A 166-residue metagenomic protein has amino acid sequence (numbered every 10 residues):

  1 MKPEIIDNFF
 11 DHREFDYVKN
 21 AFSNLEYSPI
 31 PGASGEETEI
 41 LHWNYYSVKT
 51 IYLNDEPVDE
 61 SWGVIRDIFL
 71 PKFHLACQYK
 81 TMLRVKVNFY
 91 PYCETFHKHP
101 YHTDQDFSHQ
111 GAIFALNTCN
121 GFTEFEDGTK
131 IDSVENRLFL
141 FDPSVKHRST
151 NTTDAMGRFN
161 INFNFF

Functional and structural regions predicted by a protein language model:
M1, E124, F163-F166: Double-stranded beta-helix
M1-K80: Non-heme Fe(II)/2-oxoglutarate
F89-P91, L116, F165: Short beta-strand segments enriched in hydrophobic/aromatic residues within well-folded beta-rich domains
Y92, I131-R148: Conserved metal-binding segment of the jelly-roll/cupin
T95-P100, F107-H109, A115-V134: A short beta-strand-loop-beta hairpin characteristic of the jelly-roll/cupin
P100-H102, K146-D154: Short beta-strand His + acidic residue motifs that chelate non-heme Fe in jelly-roll/DSBH and cupin folds
A112-F114, A155-F166: A short hydrophobic beta-strand segment most commonly corresponding to one strand of the jelly-roll/cupin
